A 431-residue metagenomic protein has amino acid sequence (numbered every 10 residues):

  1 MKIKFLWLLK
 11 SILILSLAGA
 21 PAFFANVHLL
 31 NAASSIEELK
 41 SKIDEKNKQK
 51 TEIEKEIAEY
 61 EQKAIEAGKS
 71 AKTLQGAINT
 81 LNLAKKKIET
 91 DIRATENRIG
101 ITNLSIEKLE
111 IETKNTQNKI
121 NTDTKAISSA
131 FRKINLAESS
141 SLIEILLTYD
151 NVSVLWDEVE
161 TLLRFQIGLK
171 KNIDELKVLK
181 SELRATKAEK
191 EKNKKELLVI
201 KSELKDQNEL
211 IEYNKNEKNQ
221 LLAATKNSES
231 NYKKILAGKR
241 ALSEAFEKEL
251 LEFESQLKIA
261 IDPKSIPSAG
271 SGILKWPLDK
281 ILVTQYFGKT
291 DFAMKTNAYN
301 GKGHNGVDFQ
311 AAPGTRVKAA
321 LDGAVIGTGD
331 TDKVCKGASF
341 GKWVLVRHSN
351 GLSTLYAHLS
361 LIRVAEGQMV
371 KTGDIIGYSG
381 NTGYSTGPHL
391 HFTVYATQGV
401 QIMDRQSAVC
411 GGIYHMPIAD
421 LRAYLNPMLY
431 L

Functional and structural regions predicted by a protein language model:
K4-L30: Sec-dependent N-terminal signal peptides of Gram-positive bacterial secreted proteins and lipoproteins
N26-I43: Cleaved targeting-peptide boundary
E52-R132: Long, contiguous alpha-helical "rod/stalk" segments
Q62, K69-A84, Q166-K234: Non-transmembrane, heptad-repeat alpha-helical coiled-coil rod segments that act as dimerization/spacing scaffolds
T90-L104, K108-I111, N115, D206 (+2 more regions): Heptad-repeat coiled-coil alpha-helices that serve as dimer/oligomer scaffolding interfaces in eukaryotic cytoskeletal
E107-K177, E217: Short coil/loop "hinge" linkers that interrupt or connect long alpha-helical coiled-coils or helical hairpins
A223, N227-A357, L361-E366, K371 (+2 more regions): Extracytoplasmic/periplasmic cell wall- or extracellular glycan-interacting regions that localize and scaffold envelope
